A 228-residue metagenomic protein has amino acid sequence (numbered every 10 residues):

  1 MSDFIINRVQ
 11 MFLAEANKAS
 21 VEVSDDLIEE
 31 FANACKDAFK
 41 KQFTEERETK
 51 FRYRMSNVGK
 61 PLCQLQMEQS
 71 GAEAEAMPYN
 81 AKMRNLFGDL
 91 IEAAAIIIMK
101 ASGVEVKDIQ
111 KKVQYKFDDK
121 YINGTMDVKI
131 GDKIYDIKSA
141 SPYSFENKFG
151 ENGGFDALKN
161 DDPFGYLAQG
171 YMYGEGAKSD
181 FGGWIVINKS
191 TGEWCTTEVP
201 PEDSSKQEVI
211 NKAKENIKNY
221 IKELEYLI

Functional and structural regions predicted by a protein language model:
M1-K133, S141-G153: Metal-dependent nuclease catalytic cores that hydrolyze phosphodiester bonds in DNA/RNA, characterized by
I97, A168-E175: A broadly conserved amphipathic alpha-helix scaffold signal in soluble, globular proteins
K100, S139, E175-K178: Hydrophobic/aromatic-lined pockets within catalytic cores
Y121-I122, Y166-Q169: Amphipathic coiled-coil/heptad-repeat helices and related helical stalk/stem segments that mediate oligomerization
D127, D136, Q169: Acidic active-site catalytic centers that drive phospho-/nucleotidyl reactions and related ester hydrolyses
D136-S139, F145-F149, W184-V186, W194-T197: A short secondary-structure junction signal
G153-L167: A short acidic, glycine-rich active-site loop that binds or catalyzes chemistry on phosphate/adenosine moieties
N160-P163, E175-I228: Metal-dependent nuclease catalytic regions and adjoining charged, substrate-binding loops involved in nucleic-acid end
